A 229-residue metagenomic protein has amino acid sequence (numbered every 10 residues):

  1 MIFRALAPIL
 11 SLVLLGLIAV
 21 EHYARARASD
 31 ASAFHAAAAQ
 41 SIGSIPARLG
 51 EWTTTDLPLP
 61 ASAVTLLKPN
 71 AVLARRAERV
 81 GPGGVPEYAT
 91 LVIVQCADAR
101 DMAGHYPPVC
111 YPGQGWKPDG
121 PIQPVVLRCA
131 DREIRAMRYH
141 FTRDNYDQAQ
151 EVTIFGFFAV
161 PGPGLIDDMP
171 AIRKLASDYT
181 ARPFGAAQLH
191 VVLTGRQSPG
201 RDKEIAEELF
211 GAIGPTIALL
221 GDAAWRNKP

Functional and structural regions predicted by a protein language model:
R4-L17, E21-A24, P124-P229: A short, solvent-exposed beta-edge/loop patch
R25-S41: Alpha-helical transmembrane signal-anchor/signal-peptide segments
I42-P58: Amphipathic alpha-helical segments
G50, E87, G185-A187: A generic secondary-structure signal marking the coil-to-beta-strand transition
D56, P60-D178: Short, solvent-exposed recognition patches
